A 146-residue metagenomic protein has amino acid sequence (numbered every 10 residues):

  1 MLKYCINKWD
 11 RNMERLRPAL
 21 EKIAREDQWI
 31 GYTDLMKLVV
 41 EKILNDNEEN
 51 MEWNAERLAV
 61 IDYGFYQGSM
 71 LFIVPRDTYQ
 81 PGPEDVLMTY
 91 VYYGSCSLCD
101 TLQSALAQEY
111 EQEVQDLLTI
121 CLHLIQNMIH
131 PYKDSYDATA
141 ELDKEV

Functional and structural regions predicted by a protein language model:
L2-D34, L38, Q103-V146: Low-complexity intrinsically disordered segments
I6, L44-D46, S97-D100, L122: Secreted/luminal cysteine- and crosslink-motif detector
D34, Q67-G68, V74, P81 (+4 more regions): Intrinsically disordered, low-complexity regions enriched in small/polar residues
L38-V91: Amphipathic, interaction-prone secondary-structure segments
Q80-S104, Q108-E111: Short, surface-exposed terminal/edge motifs of secreted or surface/virion proteins that either
